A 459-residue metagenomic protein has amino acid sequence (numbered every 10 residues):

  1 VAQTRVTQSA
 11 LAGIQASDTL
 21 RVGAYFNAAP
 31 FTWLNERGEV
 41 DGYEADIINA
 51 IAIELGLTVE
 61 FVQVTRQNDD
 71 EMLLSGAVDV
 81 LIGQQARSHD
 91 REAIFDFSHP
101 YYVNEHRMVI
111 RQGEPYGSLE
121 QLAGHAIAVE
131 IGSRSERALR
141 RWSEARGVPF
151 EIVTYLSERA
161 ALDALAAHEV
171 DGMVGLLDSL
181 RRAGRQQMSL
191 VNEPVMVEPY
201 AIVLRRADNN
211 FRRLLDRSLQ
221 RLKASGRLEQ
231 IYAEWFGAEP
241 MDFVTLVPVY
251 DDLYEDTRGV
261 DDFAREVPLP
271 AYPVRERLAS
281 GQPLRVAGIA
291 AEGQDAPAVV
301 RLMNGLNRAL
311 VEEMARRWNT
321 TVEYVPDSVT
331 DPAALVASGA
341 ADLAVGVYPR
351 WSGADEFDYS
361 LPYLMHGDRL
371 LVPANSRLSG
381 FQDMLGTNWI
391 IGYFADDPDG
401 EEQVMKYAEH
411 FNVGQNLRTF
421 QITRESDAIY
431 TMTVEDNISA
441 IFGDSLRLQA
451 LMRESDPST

Functional and structural regions predicted by a protein language model:
V1-V64, A224-T330, A337-A340, R377-D383 (+1 more regions): N-terminal hydrophobic or amphipathic helices and topogenic motifs
T4-R5, R134-V153, Q187-L190, Q220-V267 (+2 more regions): Ligand-binding clefts/hinges and TM-proximal coupling segments of bilobed small-molecule sensing domains
T7, E60-E71, E114, E151-A164 (+5 more regions): Short helix-initiation/N-cap motifs at beta->coil->alpha
G23-A29, V62-Q67, G76-S88, Q112 (+13 more regions): Beta->alpha turn/N-cap motifs
F26, Y101-I110, L177, R181-L219 (+6 more regions): Periplasmic-binding protein-like
W33-N35, I48-T58, S135-T154, R185 (+6 more regions): Ligand-binding cleft/hinge of the Venus flytrap
N68-E71, Q84-I94, A138-S143, L162-M196 (+5 more regions): A ligand-binding cleft/hinge motif common to bilobed small-molecule-binding domains
H99, I110-I127, L361, V372-I391: Flexible hinge/capping segments at coil-to-helix
